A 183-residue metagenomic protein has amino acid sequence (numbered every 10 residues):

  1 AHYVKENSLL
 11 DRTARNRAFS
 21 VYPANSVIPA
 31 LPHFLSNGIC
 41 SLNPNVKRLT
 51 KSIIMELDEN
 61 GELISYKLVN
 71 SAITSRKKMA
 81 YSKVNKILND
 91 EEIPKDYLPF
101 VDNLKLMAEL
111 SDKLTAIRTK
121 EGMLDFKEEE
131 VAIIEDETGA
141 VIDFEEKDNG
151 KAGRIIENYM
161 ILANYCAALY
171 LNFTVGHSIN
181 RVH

Functional and structural regions predicted by a protein language model:
A1-H183: Conserved, carboxylate-rich catalytic/transport cores that coordinate ions
